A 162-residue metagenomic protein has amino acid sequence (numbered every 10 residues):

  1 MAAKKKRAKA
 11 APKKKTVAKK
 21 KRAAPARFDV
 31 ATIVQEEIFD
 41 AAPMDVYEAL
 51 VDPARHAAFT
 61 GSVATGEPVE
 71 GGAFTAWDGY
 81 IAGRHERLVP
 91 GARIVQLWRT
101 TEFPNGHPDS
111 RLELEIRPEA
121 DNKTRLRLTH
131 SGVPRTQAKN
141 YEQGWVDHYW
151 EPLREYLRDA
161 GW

Functional and structural regions predicted by a protein language model:
A2-T65: Hydrophobic ligand-binding cavity/cleft-lining segments
A3-K15, K19, G132-W162: A conserved amphipathic terminal alpha-helix motif
A23-A24, G71, T100-P104, E113-L114: Short, P/G- and charge-enriched loop/turn segments at secondary-structure junctions
D29, R55-A58, S62-V69, A73 (+4 more regions): Structured surface interface patches that mediate subunit assembly and partner/cofactor docking
T32, E36, F103-H148, G161-W162: Beta-strand/loop substructures that line and gate deep hydrophobic ligand-binding cavities in soluble
V34-Q35, D45, A54-R93: Short beta-edge strand/loop motif at the mouth of beta-sheet-based domains
P43-M44, E86-A92, I116-R125: A short, structured loop/turn motif at beta-sheet edges
V46-Y47, H56, F74, H85 (+4 more regions): Hydrophobic pocket/interface hotspot
